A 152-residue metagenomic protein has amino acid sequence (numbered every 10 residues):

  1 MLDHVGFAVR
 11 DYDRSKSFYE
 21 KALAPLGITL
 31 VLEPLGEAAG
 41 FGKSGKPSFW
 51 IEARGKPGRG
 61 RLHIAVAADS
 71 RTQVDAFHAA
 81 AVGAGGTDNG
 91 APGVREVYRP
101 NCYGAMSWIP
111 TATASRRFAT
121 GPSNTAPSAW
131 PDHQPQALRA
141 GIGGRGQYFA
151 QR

Functional and structural regions predicted by a protein language model:
M1-K16, I64, G121-P135: N-terminal beta-strand motif that seeds the catalytic metal site of vicinal oxygen chelate
A8-S48: Core segments of cupin and vicinal oxygen chelate
R10-D13, A65-T111: Vicinal oxygen chelate
T29-L30, L62, T72, A84 (+2 more regions): Long, contiguous binding/interaction regions
A39-H78, G83: Long, continuous compositionally biased terminal/linker segments
F49-E52, M106, S115-A119: Conserved beta-strand in the GNAT
R145-Q151: Short, intrinsically disordered C-terminal tails of secreted or membrane-associated proteins
